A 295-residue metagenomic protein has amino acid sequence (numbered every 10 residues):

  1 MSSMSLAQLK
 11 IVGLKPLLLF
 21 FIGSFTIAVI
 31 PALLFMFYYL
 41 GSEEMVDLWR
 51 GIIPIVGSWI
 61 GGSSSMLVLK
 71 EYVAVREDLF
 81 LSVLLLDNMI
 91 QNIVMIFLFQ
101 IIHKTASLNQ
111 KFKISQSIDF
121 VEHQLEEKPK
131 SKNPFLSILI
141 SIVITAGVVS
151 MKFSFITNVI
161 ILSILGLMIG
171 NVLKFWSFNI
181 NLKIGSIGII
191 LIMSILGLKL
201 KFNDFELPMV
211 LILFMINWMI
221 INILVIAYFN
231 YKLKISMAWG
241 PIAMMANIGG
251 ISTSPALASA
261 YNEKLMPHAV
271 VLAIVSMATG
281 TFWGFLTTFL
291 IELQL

Functional and structural regions predicted by a protein language model:
M1-L14, L18-L19, S163-K174, N181-P208: Hydrophobic transmembrane alpha-helices of secondary-active transporters and Na+-translocating membrane complexes
P16-G170, D204-L295: Alpha-helical transmembrane segments of multi-pass small-molecule/ion transporters
F178-N181, A227-Y228: Short, motif-level signal for alpha-helix interfacial/capping segments enriched in acidic residues and aromatics/proline
